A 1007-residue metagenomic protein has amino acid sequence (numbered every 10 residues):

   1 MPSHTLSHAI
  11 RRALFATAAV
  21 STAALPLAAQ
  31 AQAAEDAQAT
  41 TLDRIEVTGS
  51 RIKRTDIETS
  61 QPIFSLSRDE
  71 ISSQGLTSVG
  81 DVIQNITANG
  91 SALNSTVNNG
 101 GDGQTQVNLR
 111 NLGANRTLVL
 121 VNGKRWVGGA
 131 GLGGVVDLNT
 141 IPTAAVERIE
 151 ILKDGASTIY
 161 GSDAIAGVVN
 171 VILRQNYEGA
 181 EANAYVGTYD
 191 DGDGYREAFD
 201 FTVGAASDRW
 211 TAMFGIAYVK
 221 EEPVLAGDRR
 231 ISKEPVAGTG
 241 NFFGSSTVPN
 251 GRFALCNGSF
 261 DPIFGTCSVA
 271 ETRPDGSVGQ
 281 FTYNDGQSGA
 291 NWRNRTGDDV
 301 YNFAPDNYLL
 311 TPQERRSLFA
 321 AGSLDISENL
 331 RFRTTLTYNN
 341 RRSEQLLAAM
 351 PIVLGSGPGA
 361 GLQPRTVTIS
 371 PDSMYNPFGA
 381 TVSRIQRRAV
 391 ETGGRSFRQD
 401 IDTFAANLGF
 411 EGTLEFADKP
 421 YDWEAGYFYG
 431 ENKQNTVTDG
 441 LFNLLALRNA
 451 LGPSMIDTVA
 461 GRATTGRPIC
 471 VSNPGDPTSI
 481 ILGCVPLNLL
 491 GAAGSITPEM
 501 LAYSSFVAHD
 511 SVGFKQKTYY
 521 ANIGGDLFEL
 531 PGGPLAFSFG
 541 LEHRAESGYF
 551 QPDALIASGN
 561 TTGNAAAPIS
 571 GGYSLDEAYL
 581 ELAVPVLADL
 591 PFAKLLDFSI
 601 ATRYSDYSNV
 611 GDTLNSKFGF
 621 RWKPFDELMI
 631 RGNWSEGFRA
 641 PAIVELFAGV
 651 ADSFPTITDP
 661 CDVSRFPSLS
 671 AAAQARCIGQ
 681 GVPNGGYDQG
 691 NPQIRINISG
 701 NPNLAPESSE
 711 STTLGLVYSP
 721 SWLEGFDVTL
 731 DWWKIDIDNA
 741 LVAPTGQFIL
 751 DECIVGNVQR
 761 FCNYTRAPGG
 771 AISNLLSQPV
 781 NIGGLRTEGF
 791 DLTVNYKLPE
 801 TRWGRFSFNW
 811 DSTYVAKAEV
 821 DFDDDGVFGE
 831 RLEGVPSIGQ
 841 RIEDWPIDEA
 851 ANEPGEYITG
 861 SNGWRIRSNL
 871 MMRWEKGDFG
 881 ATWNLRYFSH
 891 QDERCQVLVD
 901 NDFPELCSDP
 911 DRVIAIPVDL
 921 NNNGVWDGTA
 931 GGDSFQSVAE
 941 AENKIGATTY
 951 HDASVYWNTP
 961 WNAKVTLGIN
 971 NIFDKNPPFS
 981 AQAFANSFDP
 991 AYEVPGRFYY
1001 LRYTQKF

Functional and structural regions predicted by a protein language model:
M1-T77, D81-N85, D200, G204 (+3 more regions): N-terminal Sec signal peptide and the immediately downstream disordered periplasmic leader that contains the TonB box
P2, Q399, E411, F790-P799 (+3 more regions): Conserved C-terminal beta-signal and adjacent last beta-strands/turns of outer-membrane beta-barrel proteins
G49-R51, S67, L109-G113, V121-G123 (+12 more regions): Flexible glycine-/small-residue-rich
D81-T87, S91-N99, G103-Q104, L112-A114 (+10 more regions): Surface-exposed beta-strand-turn/loop segments characteristic of Gram-negative outer-membrane beta-barrels
N111-L112, E197, A217, T266-S268 (+14 more regions): Outer-membrane beta-barrel transmembrane strands
A180-T188, L595-S608, G632-W634: Transmembrane beta-strand segments that form the barrel wall of outer-membrane beta-barrel proteins
E222, G227, I231, G240-F242 (+7 more regions): Conserved small-residue
K433, N473, I480, E627-P706 (+3 more regions): Surface-exposed extracellular loop regions of Gram-negative outer-membrane beta-barrel proteins, predominantly
